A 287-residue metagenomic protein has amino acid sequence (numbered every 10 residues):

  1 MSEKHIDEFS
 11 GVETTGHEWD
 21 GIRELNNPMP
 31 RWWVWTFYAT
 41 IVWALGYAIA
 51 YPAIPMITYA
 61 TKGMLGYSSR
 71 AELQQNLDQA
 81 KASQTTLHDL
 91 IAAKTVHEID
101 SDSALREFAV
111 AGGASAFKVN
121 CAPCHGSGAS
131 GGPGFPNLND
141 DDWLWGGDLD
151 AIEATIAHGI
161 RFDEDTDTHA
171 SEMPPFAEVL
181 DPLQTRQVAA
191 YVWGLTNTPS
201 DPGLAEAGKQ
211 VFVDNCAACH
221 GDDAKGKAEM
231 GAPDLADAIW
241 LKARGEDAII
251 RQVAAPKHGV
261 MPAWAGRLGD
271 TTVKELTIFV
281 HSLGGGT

Functional and structural regions predicted by a protein language model:
S2-A104, W145-T155, P174-V192, A265-H281: Periplasmic c-type cytochrome electron-transfer domains
E24, W33, Y47, A116 (+6 more regions): Short, flexible micro-motifs
M64-S68, I99-E107, P136-D142, P199-P202 (+1 more regions): Short charge-dense sequence patches
L105-G131, L144-D148, E153-H158, Y191 (+4 more regions): Sequence/structural segment immediately N-terminal to covalent heme-attachment motifs in c-type and related
G132-N139, H158-T185, N197-G203, M230-D234 (+1 more regions): Axial heme c-ligation environment in periplasmic c-type cytochrome domains
W240-R244, R267-D270: Short, well-ordered coil↔helix boundary/capping segments
